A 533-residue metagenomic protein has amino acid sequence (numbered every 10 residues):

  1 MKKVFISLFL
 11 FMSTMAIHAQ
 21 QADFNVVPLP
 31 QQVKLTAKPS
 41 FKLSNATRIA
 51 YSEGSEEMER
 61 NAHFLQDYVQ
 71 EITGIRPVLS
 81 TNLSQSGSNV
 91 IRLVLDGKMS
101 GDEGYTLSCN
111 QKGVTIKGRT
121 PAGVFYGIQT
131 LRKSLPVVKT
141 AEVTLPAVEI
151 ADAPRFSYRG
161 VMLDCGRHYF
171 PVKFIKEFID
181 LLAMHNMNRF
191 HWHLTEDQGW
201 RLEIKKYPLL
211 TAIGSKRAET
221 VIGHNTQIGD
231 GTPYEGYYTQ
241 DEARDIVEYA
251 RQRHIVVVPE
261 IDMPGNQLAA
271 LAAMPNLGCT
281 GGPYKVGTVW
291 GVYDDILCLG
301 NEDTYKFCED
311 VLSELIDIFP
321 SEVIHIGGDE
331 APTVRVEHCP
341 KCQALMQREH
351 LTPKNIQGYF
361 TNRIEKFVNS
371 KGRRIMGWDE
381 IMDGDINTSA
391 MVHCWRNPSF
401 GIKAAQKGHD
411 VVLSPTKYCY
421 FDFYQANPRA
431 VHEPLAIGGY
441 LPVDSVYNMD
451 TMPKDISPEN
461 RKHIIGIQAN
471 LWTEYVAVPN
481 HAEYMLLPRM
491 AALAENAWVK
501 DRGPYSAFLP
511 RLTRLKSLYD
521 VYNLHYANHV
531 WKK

Functional and structural regions predicted by a protein language model:
M1-F24: Bacterial Sec-dependent N-terminal signal peptides
Q20-F156, H481, A497-N523, A527-V530: Contiguous, structured surface segment used for ligand recognition
E57-M58, Y169-P171, D197-E203, P264-A270 (+6 more regions): Flexible loop/turn segments at secondary-structure boundaries
I75-R76, N188-R189, V256, R374 (+2 more regions): Residue-level detector of anion-binding/catalytic polar loops
K98-D295, L299-K306, D310-V323, R363 (+2 more regions): Feature activates predominantly on carbohydrate-active enzymes
A270-N276, T280, K285-A390, W395-K407: Active-site neighborhood of glycoside hydrolase catalytic domains
R374-E380, D385-A390, R396-K533: Flexible, acidic glycine-rich loops studded with aromatic residues
